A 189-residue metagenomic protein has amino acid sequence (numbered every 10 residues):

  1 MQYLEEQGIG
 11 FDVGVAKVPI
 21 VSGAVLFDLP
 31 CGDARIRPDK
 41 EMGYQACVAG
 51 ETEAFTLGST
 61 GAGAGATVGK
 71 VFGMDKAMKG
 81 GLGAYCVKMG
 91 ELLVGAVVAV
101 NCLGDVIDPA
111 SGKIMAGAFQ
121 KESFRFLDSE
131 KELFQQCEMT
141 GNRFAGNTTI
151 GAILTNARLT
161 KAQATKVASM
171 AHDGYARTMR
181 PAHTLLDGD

Functional and structural regions predicted by a protein language model:
Q2-D189: A structural signal for small-residue-enriched, beta-sheet-centric alpha/beta enzyme cores and oligomeric scaffold folds
